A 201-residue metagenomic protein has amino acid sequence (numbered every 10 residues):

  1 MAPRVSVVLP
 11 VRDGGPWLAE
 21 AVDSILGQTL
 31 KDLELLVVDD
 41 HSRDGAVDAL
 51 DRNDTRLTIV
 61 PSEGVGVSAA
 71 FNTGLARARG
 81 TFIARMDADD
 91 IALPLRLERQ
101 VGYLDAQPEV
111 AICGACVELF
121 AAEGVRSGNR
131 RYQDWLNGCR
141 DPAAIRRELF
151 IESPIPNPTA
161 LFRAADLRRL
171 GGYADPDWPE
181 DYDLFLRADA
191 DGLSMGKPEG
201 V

Functional and structural regions predicted by a protein language model:
P3-S6, S24, E34, D183: Cell-envelope/extracellular polymer assembly enzymes that use nucleotide-activated donors
R4-W17, A21, Q28-T29, V38: A conserved hydrophobic helix/loop-capping motif in glycosyltransferases and polysaccharide synthases
V7, A76, A115, N137-V201: Conserved nucleotide-sugar donor-binding catalytic segment
P16-A19, D44-R52, I91, L95: Acidic helix N-cap motif at the loop->helix transition within catalytic regions of sugar-transfer enzymes
S24, K31, D39-D48, D87: A conserved acidic beta->alpha catalytic loop
S62-A78, R99: Glycine-rich, basic loop-to-helix element that forms the pyrophosphate-binding segment of sugar-nucleotide handling
I83: Short aromatic/hydrophobic "clamp" motif used to bind/position activated sugar donors
L95-N129: Conserved donor NDP-sugar-binding/catalytic core segment of glycosyltransferases
